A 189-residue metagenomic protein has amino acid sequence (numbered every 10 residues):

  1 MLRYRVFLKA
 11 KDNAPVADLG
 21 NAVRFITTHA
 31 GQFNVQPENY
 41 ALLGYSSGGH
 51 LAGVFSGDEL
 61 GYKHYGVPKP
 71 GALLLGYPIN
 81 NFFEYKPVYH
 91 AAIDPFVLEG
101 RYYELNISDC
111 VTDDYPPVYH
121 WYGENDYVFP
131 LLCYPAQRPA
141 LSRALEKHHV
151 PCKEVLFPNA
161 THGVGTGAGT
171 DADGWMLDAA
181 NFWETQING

Functional and structural regions predicted by a protein language model:
L2-P37, A168-A172: Catalytic nucleophile-loop/oxyanion-hole region of alpha/beta-hydrolase and closely related hydrolase-like folds
R3, L43, L73-Y77, W121 (+1 more regions): Alpha/beta-hydrolase-fold catalytic nucleophile elbow
Y4-L8, N80, T161: Alpha/beta-hydrolase active-site loop signature
N21-V88, Y102: Primarily recognizes the serine-hydrolase "nucleophile elbow" in alpha/beta-hydrolase and SGNH/GDSL folds
A91-R101, E124-K153, A160: Active-site-adjacent alpha-helix of alpha/beta-hydrolase-fold enzymes
F96-C110, Y115-P116: Active-site nucleophile elbow and catalytic-triad environment of alpha/beta-hydrolase enzymes
D114, H120-Y122, D126: Short beta-strand/loop motif that positions the catalytic acidic residue of the alpha/beta-hydrolase fold
P139-G189: C-terminal catalytic histidine-bearing segment of alpha/beta-hydrolase fold enzymes
